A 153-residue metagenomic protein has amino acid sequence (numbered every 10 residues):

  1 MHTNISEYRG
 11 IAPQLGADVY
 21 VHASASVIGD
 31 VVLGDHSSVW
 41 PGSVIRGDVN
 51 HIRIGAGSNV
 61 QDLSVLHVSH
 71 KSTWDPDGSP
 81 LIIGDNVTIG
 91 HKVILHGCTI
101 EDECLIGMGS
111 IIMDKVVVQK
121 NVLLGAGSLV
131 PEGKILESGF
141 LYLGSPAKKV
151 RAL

Functional and structural regions predicted by a protein language model:
M1-Q14, G42, D48-I83, H91-L153: Glycine-rich hexapeptide-repeat left-handed beta-helix
M1-V39: N-terminal segments that cap or nucleate solenoid repeat domains
H22, G47-D48: Thr-Gly-centered strand-to-loop micro-motif
T88: Short HxH-centered metal-ligating active-site micro-motif
